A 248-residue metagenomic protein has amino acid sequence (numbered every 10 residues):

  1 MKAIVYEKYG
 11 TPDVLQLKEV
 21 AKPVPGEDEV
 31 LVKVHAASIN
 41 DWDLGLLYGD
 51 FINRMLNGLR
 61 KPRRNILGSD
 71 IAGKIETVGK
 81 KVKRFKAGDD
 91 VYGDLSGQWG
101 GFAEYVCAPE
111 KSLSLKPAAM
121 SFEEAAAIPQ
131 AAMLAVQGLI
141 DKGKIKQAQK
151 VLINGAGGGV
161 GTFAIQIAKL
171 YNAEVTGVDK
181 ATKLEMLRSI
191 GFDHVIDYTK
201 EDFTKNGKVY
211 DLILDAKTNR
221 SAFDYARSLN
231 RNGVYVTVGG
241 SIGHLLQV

Functional and structural regions predicted by a protein language model:
A21-S38, I52-Q98: Glycine-rich beta-strand-centered segment in the early N-terminal region that forms part of a ligand/cofactor-binding
D90, K150, G233-V234: Short glycine-centered segments of the SAM/dcSAM-binding site in methyltransferase folds
Y92, I196, I213-L214: N-terminal Rossmann-like NAD(P) cofactor-binding module of classical short-chain dehydrogenase/reductase
G97-E110: A structural motif shared across PLP-dependent enzymes of the aminotransferase-like
A126-D197: Mid-domain Rossmann-like dinucleotide-binding core that forms the NAD(H)/NADP(H) cofactor-binding site
T204-L212: A short acidic, Gly/Pro-enriched loop at the edge of an enzyme's catalytic core that lines a small-molecule cofactor
R220-V248: Glycine-rich phosphate-binding loop and adjacent beta-alpha segment of Rossmann(oid) nucleotide-cofactor-binding
